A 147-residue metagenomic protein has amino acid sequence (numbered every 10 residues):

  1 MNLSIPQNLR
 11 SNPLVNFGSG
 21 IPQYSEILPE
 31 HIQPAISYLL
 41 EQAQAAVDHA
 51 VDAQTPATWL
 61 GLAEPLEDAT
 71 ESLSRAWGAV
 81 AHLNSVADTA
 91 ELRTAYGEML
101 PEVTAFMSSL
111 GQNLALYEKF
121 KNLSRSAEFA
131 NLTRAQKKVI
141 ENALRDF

Functional and structural regions predicted by a protein language model:
M1-F147: Zn2+-dependent metallopeptidase catalytic domains
